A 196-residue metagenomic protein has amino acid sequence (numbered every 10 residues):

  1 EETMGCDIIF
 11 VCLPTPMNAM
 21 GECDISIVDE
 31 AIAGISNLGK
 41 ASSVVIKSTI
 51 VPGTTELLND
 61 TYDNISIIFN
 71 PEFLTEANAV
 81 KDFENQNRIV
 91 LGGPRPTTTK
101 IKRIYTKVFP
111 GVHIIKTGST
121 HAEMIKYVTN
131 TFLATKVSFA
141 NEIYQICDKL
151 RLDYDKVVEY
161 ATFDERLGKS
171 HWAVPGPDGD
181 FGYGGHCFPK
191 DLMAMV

Functional and structural regions predicted by a protein language model:
E1-V196: Structural/interface elements that position substrates and couple domains in central-metabolism enzymes
